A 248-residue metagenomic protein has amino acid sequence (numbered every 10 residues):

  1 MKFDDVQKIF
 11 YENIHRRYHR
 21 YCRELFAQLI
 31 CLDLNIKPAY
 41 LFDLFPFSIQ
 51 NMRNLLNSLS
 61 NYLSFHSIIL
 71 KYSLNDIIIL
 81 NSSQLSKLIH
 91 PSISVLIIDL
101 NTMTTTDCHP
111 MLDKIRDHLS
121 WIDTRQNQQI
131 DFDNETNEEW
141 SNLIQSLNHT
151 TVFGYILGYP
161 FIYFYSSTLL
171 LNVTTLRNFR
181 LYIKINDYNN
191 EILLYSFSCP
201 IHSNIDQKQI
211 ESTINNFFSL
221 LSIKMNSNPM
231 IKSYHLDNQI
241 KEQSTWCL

Functional and structural regions predicted by a protein language model:
M1-L248: A conserved ligand/cofactor-binding region detector
